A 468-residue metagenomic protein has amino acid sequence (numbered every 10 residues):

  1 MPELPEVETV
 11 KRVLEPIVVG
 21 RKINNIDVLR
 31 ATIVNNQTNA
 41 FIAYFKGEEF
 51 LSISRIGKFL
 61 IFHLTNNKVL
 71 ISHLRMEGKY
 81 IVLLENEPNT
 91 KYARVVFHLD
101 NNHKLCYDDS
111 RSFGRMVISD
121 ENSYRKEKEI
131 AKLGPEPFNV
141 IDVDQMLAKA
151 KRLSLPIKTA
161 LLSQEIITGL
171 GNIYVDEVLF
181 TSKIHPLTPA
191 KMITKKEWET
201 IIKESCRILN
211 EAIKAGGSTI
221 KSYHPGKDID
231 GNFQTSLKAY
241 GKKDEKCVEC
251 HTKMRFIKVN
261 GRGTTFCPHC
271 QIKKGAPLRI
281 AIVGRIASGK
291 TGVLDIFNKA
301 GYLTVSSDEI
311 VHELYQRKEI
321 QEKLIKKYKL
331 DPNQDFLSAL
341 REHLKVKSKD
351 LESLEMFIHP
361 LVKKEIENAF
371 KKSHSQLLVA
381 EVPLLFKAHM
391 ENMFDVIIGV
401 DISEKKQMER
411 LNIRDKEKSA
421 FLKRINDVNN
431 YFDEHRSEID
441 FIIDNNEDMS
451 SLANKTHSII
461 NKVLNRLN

Functional and structural regions predicted by a protein language model:
M1-I118: Surface-exposed binding/hinge segments that line and control ligand-binding clefts or catalytic entry sites
K22-A40, S54, K149-A276: Basic, nucleic-acid-binding surfaces and adjacent catalytic neighborhoods in DNA/RNA-processing proteins
L70-T181, P189: Phosphate/anion-contacting hairpin/loop surfaces
I282: Hydrophobic anchor at the beta1->P-loop junction of P-loop NTPases
T291: Walker A/P-loop
E309-S375: ATP-dependent small-molecule kinase phosphotransfer cores that center on conserved nucleotide phosphate-binding segments
E365-K371, L378-N412: ATP-dependent NMP and nucleoside kinases share a basic, alpha-helical "lid"
N392-M393, I413-L464: Small-molecule kinase domains that catalyze NTP-dependent phosphoryl transfer to phosphate-bearing small molecules
